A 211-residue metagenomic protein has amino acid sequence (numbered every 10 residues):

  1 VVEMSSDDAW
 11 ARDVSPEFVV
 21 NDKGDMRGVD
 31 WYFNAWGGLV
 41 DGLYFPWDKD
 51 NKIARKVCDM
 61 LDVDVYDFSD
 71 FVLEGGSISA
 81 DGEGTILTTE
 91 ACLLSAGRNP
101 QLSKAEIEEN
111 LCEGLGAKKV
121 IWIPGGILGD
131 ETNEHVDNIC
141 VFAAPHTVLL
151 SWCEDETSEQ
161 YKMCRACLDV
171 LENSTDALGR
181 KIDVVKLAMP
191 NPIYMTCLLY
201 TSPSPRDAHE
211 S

Functional and structural regions predicted by a protein language model:
V1-S79, G84: Cofactor- and metal-binding active-site motifs of prokaryotic enzymes that mediate redox/radical or nucleophilic
R12-K23, H135-V141, L198-S202: Short, surface-exposed amphipathic charged segments that create phosphate/polyanion-binding patches used for binding
N21-G24, D59-D67, A80, E108-I121 (+2 more regions): Secondary-structure boundary elements
D30-F33, A80-G84, T89-C92, P124-G125 (+3 more regions): Short, structured patches in soluble enzyme cores that scaffold and shape functional sites
N51, Q101-I107, K162-L171: Well-ordered, non-membrane alpha-helical segments in soluble/globular domains
E83-V141: Loop-centered beta-sheet repeat module
A117-K118, G129, P145, L149-L199: TRNA-recognition modules of translation machinery and tRNA-sensing kinases, especially anticodon-binding
Y200-S211: Single conserved hydrophobic/aromatic residue that forms the stacking wall/gate of nucleotide- or nucleobase-binding
